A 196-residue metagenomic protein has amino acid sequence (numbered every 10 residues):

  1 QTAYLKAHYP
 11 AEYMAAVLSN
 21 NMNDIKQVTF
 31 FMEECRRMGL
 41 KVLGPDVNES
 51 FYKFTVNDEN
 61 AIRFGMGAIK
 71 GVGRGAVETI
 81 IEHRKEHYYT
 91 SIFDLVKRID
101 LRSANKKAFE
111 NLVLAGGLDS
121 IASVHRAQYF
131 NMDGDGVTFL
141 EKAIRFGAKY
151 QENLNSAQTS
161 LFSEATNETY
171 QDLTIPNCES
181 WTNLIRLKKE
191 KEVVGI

Functional and structural regions predicted by a protein language model:
Q1-I196: Noncatalytic, beta-rich nucleic-acid-contacting surfaces in large DNA/RNA-processing enzymes
